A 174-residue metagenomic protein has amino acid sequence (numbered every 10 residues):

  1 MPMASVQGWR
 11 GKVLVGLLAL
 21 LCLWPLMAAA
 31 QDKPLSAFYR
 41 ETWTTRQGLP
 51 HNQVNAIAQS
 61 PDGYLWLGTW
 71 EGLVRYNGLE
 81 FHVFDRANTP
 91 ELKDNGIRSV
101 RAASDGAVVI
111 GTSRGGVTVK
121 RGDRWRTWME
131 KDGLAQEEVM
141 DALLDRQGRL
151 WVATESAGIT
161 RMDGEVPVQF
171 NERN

Functional and structural regions predicted by a protein language model:
M1-N174: Carboxylate-rich, polar loop motifs that coordinate divalent cations or form catalytic acidic clusters
